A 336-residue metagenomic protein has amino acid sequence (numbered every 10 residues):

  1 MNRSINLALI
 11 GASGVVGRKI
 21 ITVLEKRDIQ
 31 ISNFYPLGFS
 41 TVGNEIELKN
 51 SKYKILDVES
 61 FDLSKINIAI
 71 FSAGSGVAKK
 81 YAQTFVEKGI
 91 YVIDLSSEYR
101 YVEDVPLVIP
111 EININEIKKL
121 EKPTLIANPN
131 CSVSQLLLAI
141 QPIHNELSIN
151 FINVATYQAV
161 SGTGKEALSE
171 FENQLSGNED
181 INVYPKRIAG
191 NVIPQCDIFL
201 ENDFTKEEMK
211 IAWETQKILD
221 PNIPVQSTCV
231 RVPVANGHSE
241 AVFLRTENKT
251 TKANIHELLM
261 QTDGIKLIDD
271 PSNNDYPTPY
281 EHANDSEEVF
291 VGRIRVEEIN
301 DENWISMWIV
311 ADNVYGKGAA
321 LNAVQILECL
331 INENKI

Functional and structural regions predicted by a protein language model:
M1-I188, P224, V289-F290, I294-N300 (+3 more regions): N-terminal Rossmann-like NAD(P) cofactor-binding subdomain of oxidoreductases, focused on the glycine-rich
A69, V160-I336: Charged docking surfaces used in two-component/phosphorelay signaling
